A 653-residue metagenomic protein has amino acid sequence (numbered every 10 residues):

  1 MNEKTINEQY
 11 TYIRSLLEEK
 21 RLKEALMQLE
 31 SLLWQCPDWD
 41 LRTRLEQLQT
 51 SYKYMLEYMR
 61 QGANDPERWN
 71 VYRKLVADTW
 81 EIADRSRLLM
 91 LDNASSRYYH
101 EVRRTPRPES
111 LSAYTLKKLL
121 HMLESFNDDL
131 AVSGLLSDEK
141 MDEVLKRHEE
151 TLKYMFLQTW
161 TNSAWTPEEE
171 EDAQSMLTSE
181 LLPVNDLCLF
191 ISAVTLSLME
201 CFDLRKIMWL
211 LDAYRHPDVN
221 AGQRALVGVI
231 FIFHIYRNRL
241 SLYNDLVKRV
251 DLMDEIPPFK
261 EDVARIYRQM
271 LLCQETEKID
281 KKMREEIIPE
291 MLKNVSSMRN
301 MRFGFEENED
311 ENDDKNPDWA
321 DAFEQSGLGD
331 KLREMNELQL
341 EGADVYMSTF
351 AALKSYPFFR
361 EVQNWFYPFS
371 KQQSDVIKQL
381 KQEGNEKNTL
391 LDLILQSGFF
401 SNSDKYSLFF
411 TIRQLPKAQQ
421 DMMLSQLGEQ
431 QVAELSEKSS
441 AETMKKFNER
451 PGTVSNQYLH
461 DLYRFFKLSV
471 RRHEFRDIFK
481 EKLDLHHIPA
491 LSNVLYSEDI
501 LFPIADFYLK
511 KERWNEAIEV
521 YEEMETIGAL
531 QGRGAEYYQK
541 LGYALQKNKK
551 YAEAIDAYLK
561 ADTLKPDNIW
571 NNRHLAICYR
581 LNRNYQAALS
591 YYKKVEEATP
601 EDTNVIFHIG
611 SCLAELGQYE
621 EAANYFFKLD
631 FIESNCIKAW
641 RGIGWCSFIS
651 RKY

Functional and structural regions predicted by a protein language model:
W34, T526, L559-T563, K593-E597 (+1 more regions): Conserved structural position within tetratricopeptide repeats
R224, D499, R533-E536, I569-W570 (+2 more regions): Start-of-helix register in tetratricopeptide repeats
Y367-K565: Alpha-solenoid helical-repeat scaffolds
